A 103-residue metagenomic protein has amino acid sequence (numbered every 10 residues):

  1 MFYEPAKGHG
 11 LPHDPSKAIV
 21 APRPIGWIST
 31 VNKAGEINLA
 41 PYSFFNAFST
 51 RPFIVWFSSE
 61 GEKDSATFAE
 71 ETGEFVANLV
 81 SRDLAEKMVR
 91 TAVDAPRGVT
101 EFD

Functional and structural regions predicted by a protein language model:
M1-N38, N46-D103: Active-site-proximal mixed secondary-structure blocks
